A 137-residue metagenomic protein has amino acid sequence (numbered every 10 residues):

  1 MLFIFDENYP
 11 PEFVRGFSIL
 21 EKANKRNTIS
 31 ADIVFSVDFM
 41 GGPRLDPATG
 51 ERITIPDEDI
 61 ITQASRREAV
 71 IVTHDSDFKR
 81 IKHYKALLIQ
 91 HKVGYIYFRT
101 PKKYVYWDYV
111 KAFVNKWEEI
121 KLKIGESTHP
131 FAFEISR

Functional and structural regions predicted by a protein language model:
M1, R67-A69, H129: Short coil/turn segments at beta-strand junctions that form active-site/ligand-binding loops
M1-D59, I81, T100: Active-site-proximal, substrate-binding regions of enzyme catalytic domains and RNA-binding/basic surfaces
D57, A64, E68-A86: Acidic, metal-binding active-site segment of PIN/NYN-like and related structure-specific nucleases
I60, A64, F113-K116: Generic hydrophobic alpha-helical segments
V72, G94-I96, F133: Hydrophobic/aromatic beta-strand patches that form the interior of the parallel beta-sheet core in alpha/beta enzyme
Y97-Y104: A short, structured active-site edge motif that brings together acidic residues
Y104-R137: Charged, glycine-interspersed solvent-exposed loop segments at helix/strand-loop junctions that cap or gate access
